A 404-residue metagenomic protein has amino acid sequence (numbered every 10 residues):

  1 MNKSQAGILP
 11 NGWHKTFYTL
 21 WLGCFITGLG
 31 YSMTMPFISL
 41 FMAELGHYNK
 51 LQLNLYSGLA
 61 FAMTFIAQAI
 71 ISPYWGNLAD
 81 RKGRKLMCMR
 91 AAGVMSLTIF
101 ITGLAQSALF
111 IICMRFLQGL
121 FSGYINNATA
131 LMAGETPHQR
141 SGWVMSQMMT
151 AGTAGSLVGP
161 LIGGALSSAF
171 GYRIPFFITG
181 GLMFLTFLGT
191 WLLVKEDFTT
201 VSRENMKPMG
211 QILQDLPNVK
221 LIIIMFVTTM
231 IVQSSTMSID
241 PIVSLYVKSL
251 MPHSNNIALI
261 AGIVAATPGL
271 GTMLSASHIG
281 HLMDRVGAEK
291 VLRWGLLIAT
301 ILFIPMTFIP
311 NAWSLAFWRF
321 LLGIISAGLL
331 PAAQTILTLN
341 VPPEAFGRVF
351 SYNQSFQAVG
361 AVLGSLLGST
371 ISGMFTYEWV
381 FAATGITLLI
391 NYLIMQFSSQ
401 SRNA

Functional and structural regions predicted by a protein language model:
N2-H14, K195-M225: Juxtamembrane intracellular "pre-TM" segments in multi-pass secondary transporters
G12-L40, E44, V219-S238, F320: Pair of pore-lining "gating" transmembrane helices in MFS-fold secondary transporters
F37-N54, I242-L259: Short amphipathic helix-loop junctions that connect adjacent transmembrane helices in Major Facilitator Superfamily/SLC
G58-W75, A266-H278: Central cavity-lining transmembrane alpha-helices of secondary-active solute carriers, predominantly the Major
A69-Q106, M283-E289: Conserved MFS/SLC helix-loop-helix module at the cytosolic interface between two early adjacent transmembrane helices
L86-I101, G180, K290-P305, G385: Structural signature of the two symmetry-related core transmembrane helices
T98, L109-L117, L302, W313-L321: Paired small-residue
M114-G152, T335-I336: Cytoplasmic helix-loop-helix junction between adjacent transmembrane helices in 12-TM secondary transporters
